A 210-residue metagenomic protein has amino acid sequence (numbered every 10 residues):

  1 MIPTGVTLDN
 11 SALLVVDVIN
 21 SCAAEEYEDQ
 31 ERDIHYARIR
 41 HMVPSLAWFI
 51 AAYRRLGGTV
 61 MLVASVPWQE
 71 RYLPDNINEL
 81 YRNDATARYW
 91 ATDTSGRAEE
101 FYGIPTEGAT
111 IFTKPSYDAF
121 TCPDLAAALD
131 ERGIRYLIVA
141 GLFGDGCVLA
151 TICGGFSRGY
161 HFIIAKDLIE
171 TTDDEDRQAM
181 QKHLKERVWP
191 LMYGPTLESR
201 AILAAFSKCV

Functional and structural regions predicted by a protein language model:
M1-A12, S21, R55-L56, L80-V210: Active-site-adjacent betaalpha module
L14-V16: Short hydrophobic beta-strand that contains or immediately precedes a catalytic carboxylate
S21-E26, E70-Y72: Short acidic/His/Gly/Ser-rich catalytic and metal-binding motifs that mark active-site loops of diverse hydrolases
A23-I39: Acidic/histidine-rich helix-loop elements that form or flank divalent-metal/phosphate-binding sites at the catalytic
A37, H41-P44, A179, H183-L184: A general alpha-helical scaffold signature found inside nucleotide-binding enzyme cores
H41-T59: A short, N-terminal amphipathic alpha-helix
G58-S65, A165: Short beta-strand segments at enzyme active-site cores
P67-A87: Short, electropositive alpha-helical surface patch
